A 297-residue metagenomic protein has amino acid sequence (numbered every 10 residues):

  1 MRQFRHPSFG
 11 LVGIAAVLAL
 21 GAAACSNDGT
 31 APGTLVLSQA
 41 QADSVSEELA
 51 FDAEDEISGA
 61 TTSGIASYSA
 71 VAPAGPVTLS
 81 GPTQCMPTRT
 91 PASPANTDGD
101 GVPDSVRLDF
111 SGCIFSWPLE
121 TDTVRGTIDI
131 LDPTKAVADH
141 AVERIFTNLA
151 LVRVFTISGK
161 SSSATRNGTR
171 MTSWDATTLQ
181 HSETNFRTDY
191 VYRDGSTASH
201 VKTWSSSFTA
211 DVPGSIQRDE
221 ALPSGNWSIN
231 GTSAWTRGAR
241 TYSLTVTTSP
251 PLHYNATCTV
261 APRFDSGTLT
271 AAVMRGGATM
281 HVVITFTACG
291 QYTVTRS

Functional and structural regions predicted by a protein language model:
R2-G13: Bacterial N-terminal signal peptides that target proteins for export
L20-A24: C-terminal motif of bacterial Sec signal peptides marking the signal peptidase cleavage site
N27-S297: Low-complexity, intrinsically disordered segments exposed to solvent
